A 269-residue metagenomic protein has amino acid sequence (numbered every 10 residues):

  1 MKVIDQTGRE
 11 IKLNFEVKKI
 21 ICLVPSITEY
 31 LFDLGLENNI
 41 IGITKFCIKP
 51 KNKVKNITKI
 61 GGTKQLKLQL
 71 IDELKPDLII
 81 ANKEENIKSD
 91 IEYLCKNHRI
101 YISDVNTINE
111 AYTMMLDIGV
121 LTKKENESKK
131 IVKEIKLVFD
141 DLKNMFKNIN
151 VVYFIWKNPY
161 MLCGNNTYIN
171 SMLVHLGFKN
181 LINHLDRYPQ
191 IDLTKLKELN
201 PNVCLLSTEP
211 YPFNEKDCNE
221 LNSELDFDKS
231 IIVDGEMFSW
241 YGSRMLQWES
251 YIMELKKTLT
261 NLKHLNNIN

Functional and structural regions predicted by a protein language model:
M1-N269: N-terminal ligand-binding lobe of clamshell/alpha-beta domains
